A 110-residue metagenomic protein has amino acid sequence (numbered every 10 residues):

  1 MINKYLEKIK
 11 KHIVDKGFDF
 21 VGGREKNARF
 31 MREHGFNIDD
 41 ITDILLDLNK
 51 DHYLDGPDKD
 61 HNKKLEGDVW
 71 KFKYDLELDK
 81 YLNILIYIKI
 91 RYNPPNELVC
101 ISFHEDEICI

Functional and structural regions predicted by a protein language model:
M1-D68: Compact soluble domain cores
V14-G17, L65-W70, I84-I86, N96-V99: Generic structural motif recognizing short loop/turn segments at the entrances and edges of beta-strands
H61-K63, D79, R91: Sterically constrained small-residue positions within well-ordered secondary structures of folded domains
D68-D79: Short beta-strand segments that buttress and anchor functional surface loops
Y81-I110: Enriched for short, Lys/Arg-rich terminal
